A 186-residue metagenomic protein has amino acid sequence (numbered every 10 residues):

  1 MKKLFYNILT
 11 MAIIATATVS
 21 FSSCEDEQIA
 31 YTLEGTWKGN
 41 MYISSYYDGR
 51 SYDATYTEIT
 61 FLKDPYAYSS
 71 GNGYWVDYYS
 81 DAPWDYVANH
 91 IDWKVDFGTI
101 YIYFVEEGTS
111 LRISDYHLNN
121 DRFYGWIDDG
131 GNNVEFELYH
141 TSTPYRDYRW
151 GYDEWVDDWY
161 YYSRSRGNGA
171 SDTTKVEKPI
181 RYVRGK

Functional and structural regions predicted by a protein language model:
M1-T10: Bacterial N-terminal signal peptides that target proteins for export
K2-K3, A17-S44, D158, P179: Bacterial Sec-dependent N-terminal signal peptides
K38-S45, S70-Y78, D128-G130: Generic short beta-strand segments
Y47-R50, D81-D85, E107-S114, G130-L138: Short, surface-exposed beta-strand/loop "edge" segments at domain boundaries and coil↔beta transitions
R50-I100: N-terminal glycine/threonine-rich, aromatic-flanked beta-hairpin/loop signature
W75, F104-E106, D115, I127: Residue-level recognition of conserved beta-strand positions in structured domain cores
Y86-F97, D128-K186: Edge beta-strand at a domain terminus
D96-G98, Y116-F123: Ser/Thr- and Asn-enriched, surface-exposed coil loops between beta-strands
